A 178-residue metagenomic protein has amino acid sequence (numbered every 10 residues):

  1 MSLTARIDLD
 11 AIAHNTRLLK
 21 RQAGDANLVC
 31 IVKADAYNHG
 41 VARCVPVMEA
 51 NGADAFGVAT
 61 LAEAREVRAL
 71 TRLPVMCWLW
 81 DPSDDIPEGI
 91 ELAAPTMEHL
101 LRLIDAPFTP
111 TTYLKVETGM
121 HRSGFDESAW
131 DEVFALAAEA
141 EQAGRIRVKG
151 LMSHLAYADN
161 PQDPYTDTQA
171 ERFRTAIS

Functional and structural regions predicted by a protein language model:
L3-R6, A11-H14, G24-S178: Active-site-proximal beta-alpha core segment in soluble small-molecule metabolic enzymes
